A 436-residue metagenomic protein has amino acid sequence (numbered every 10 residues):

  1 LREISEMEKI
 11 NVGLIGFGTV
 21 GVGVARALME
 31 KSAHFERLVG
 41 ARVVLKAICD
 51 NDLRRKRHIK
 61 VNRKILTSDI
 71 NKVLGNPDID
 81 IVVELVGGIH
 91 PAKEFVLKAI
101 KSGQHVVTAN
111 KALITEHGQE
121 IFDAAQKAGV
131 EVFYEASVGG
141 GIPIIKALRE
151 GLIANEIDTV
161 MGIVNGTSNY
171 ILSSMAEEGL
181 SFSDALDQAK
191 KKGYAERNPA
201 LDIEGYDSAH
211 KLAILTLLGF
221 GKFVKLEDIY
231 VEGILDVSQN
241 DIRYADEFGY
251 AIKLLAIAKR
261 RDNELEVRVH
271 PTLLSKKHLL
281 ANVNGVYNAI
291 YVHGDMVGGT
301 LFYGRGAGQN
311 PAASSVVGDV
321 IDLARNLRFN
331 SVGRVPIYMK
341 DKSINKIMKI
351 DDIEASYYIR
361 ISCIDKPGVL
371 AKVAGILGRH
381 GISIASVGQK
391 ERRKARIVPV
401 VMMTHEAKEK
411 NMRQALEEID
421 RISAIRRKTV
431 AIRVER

Functional and structural regions predicted by a protein language model:
E3-S102: N-terminal glycine-/serine-/threonine-rich beta1-alpha1-beta2 phosphate-ribose binding loop of Rossmann-like
L66-S68, G75, V83, V107-A109 (+4 more regions): General beta-strand structural signal in soluble alpha/beta enzymes
A92-S102, K111-R149: Rossmann-fold NAD(P)-binding glycine/threonine-rich loop
H105-V107, I384: A short hydrophobic/small-residue beta-strand
Q126-D207, I214: Rossmann-like NAD(P)H-binding beta-loop-alpha module
I157-M161, N169-L172, A176, Q188 (+4 more regions): Catalytic, metal-anchored helix/loop core of enzyme active sites in primary metabolism
D184-N282, Y287-A289: Substrate-binding/catalytic subdomain of NAD(P)-dependent oxidoreductase enzymes
S315, V320, A324-R436: A conserved regulatory-domain signal marking ACT and ACT-like small-molecule sensing domains and adjacent regulatory
